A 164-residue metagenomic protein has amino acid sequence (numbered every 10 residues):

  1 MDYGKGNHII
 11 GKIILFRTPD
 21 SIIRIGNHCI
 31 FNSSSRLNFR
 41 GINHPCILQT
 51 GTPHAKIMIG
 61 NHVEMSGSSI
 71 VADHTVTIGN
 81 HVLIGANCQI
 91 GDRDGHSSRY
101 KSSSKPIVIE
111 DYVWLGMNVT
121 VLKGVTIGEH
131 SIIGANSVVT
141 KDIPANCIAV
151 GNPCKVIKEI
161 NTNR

Functional and structural regions predicted by a protein language model:
M1-G91, I107-Y112, V119, E129 (+3 more regions): Domain-scale signature associated with acetyltransferase and cell-envelope carbohydrate enzymes
C88, G95-H96, S137-V138, P144: Flexible glycine-rich beta->alpha loop in the catalytic core of nucleotide-sugar glycosyltransferases
D94, K101, V125, I143 (+1 more regions): Conserved catalytic-core motifs of eukaryotic protein kinase domains, centered on the activation segment
P106-I107, G124-V125, T140, N146: A short, glycine- and basic residue-enriched loop/turn that sits immediately adjacent to a domain's principal
I133: Binuclear metal-ion centers of metallo-dependent hydrolases, dominated by the metallo-beta-lactamase
